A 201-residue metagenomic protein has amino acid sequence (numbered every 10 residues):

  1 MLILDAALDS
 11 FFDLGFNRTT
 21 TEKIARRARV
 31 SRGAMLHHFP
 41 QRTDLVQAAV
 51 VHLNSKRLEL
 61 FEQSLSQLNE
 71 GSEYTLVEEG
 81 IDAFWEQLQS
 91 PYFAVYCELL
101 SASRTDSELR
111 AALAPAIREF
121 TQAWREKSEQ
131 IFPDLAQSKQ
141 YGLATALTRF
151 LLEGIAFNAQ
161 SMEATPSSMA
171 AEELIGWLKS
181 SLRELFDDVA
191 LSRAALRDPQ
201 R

Functional and structural regions predicted by a protein language model:
L2, A6, S10-D44, A48: Helix-turn-helix
L2, A6-D13, L60-Q67, V95-L99 (+1 more regions): Solvent-exposed, amphipathic alpha-helical segments
P40-D44, A48, N69, R104 (+2 more regions): Residues in soluble alpha-helical coiled-coils and helical-bundle/repeat scaffolds
A48-V51, F61-F93, A144-T148, R201: Hydrophobic alpha-helical connector segments
L58-Q63, E86-C97, S107-D134, L143 (+2 more regions): Amphipathic alpha-helical packing segments from all-alpha helical-bundle domains
L68, S103, A159-E163: Secondary-structure edge/capping motif, primarily at the C-terminal ends of alpha-helices and the immediately following
R110-A114, Q130-R201: Hydrophobic/aromatic-rich alpha-helical bundle segments in the mid-to-C-terminal region
